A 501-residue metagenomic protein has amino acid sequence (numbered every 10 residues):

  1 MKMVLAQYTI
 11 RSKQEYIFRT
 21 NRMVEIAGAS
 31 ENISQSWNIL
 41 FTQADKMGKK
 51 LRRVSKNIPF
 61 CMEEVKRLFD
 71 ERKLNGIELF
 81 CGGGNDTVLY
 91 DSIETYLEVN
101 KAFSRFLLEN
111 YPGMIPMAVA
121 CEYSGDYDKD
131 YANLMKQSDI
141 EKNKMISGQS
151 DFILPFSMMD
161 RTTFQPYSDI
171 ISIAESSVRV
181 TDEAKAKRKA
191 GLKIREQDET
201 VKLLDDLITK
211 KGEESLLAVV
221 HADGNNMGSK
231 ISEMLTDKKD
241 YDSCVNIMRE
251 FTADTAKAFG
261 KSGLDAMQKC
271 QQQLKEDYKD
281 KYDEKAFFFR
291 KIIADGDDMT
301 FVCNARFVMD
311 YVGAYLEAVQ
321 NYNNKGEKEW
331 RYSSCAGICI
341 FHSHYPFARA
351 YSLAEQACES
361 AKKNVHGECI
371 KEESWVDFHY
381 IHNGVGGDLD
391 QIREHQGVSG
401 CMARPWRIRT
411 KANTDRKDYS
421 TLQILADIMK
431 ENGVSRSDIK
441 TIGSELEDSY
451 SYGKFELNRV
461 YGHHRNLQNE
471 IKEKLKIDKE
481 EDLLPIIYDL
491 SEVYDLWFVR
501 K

Functional and structural regions predicted by a protein language model:
M1-K501: Regulatory and interdomain segments flanking nucleotide-handling catalytic cores in signaling/defense enzymes
